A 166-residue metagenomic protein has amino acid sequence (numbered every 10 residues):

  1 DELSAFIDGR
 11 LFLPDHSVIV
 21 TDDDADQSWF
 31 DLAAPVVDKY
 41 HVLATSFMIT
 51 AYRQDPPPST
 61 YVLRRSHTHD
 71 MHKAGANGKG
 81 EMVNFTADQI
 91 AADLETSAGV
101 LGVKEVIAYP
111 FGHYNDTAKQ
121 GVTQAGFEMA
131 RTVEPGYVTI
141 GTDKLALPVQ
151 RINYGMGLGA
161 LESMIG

Functional and structural regions predicted by a protein language model:
D1-V18, M156-G166: N-terminal pre-catalytic segment of deacetylase/amide-hydrolase enzymes
P14-V18, D26-S28, L32, D38-A118 (+2 more regions): Metal-dependent polysaccharide deacetylase catalytic core of the NodB/CE4 family, i.e., the active-site-bearing domain
V133-E134: Beta->alpha turn/N-cap motifs
